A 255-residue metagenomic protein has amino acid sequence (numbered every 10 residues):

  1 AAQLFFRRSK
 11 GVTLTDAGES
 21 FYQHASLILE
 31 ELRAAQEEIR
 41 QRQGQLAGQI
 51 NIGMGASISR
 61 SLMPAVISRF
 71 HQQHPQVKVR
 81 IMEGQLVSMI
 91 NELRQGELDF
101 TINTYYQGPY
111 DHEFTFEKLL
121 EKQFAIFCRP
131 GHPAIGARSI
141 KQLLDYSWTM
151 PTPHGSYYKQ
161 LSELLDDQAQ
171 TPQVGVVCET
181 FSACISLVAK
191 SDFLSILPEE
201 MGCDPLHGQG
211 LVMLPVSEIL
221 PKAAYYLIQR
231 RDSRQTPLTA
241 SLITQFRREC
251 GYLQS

Functional and structural regions predicted by a protein language model:
A1-D16: A short LG(V/I)-centered, amphipathic sequence patch enriched for acidic residue(s) preceding the LG motif
A2, F21-Q43, T104: Alpha-helical linker/hinge and terminal dimerization helices associated with HTH transcriptional regulators
A47-G108, C178: Central regulatory/effector-binding core of bacterial HTH transcription factors
L62, F127-P130, A134-I135, V212-S255: A late-sequence structural motif
Q85-L98, T104, H154-V212: Hydrophobic hinge/microswitch elements
Y110-E117, K122, S182-R231: Beta-alpha-beta core module
E113-W148: Flexible hinge/capping segments at coil-to-helix
A134-G136, I140, Y146-Q168, Q235-T244 (+1 more regions): Secondary-structure junction motif
